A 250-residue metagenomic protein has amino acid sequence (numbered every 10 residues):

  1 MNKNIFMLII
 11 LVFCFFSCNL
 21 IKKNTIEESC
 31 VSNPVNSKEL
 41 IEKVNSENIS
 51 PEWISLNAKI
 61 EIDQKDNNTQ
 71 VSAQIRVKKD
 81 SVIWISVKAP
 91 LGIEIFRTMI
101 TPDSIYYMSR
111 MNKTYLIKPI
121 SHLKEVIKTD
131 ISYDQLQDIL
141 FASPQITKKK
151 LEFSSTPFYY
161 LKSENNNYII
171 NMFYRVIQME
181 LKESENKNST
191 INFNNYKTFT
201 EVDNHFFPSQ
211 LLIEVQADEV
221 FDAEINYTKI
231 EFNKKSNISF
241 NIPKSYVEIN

Functional and structural regions predicted by a protein language model:
M1-N19: Sec-dependent bacterial lipoprotein signal peptides
C18-N68, V247-N250: N-terminal leader/targeting segments and the immediate start of mature chains
K65-N68, K88-I95, N186-N188, Q216-V220: Solvent-exposed loop/turn segments connecting transmembrane beta-strands in outer-membrane beta-barrel proteins
D80: Active-site-proximal cofactor/substrate-binding loop regions of enzyme domains
I83-Y133: An acidic-aromatic
V126-T129, D134-S154: C-terminal low-complexity, charged extensions that often adopt amphipathic alpha-helices
L151-N250: Gly/Pro-enriched, hydrophobic low-complexity segments that function as extracytoplasmic propeptides/linkers
